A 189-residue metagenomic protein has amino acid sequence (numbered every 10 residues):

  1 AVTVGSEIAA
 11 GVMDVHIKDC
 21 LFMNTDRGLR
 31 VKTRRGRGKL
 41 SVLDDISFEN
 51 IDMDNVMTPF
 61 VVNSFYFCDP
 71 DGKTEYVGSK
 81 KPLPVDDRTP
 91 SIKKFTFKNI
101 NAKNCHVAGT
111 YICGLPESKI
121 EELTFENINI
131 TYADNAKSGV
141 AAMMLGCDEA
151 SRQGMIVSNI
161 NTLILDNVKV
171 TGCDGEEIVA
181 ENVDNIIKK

Functional and structural regions predicted by a protein language model:
A1-K189: Extracellular/periplasmic carbohydrate-active domains that bind, remodel, or depolymerize complex polysaccharides
